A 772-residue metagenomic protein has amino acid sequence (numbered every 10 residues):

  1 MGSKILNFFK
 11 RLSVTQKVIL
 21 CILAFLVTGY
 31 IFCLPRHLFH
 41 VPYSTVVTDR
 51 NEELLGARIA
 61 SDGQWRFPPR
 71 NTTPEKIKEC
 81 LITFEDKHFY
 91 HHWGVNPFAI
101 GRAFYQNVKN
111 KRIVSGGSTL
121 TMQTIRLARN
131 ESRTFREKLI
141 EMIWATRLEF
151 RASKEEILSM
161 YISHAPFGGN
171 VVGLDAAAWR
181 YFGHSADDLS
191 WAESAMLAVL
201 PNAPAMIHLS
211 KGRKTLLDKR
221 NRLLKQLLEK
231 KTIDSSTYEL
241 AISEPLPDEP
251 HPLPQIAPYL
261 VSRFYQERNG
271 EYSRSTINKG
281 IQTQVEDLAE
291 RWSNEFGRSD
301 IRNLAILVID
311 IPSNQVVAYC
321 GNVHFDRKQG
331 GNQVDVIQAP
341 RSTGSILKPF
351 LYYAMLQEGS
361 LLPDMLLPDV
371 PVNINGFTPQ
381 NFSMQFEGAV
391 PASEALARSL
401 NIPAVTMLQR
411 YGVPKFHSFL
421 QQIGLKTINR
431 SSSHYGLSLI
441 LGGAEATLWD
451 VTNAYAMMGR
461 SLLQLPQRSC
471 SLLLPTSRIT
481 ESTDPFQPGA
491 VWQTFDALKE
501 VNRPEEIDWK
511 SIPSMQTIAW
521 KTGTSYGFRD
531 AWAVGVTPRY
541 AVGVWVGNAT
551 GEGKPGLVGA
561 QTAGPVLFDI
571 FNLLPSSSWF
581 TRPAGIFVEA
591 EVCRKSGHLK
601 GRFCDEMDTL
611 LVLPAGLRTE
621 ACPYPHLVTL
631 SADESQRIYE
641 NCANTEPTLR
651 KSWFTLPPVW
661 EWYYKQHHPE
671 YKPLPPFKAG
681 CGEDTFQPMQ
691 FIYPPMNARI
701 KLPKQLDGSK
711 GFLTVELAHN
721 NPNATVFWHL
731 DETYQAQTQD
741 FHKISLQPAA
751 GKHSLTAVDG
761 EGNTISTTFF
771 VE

Functional and structural regions predicted by a protein language model:
G2-R298, I311, Q315-V317, N322 (+2 more regions): Juxtamembrane regions of bacterial inner-membrane/periplasmic proteins, predominantly the peptidoglycan biogenesis
K10, L26, I233, I518-E772: Soluble, non-transmembrane domains of envelope/secretory-pathway proteins that act on or interact with carbohydrate
C80-I82, L227, V285, N314 (+7 more regions): Active-site SXXK
Y90-A99, V172-D175, S235-E239, G330-Q333 (+3 more regions): Short, well-structured active-site flanking segments
K109-R133, D187, P250-Q266, L361-F416 (+2 more regions): Conserved catalytic neighborhood of penicillin-recognizing serine enzymes
R126-N130, S163-N170, D187, W191-A203 (+11 more regions): Glycine-rich, acidic and aromatic/proline-enriched surface loops and short helix-turn segments that act as binding
A145, P201-K219, N269-I281, F296 (+7 more regions): Active-site loop and adjoining helix of the penicillin-binding protein/serine DD-peptidase-beta-lactamase fold
S275-F296, V308-D310, Y319, R327-V336 (+1 more regions): A penicillin-recognizing enzyme superfamily signal
